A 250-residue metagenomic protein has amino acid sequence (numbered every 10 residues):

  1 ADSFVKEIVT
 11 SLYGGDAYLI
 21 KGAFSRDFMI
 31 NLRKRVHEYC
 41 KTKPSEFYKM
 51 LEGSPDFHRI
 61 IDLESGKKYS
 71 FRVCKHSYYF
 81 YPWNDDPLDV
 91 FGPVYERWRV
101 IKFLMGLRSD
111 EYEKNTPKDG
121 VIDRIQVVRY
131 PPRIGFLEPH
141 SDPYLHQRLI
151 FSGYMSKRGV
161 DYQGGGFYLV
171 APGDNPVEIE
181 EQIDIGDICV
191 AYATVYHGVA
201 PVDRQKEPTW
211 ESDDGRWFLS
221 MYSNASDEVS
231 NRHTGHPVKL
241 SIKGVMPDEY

Functional and structural regions predicted by a protein language model:
A1-K67: N-terminal auxiliary "cap/dimerization" subdomain that precedes the catalytic jelly-roll/cupin core of mononuclear
S11-L19, Y69-N84, Q163-G166: Glycine-rich, often proline-containing surface loops adjacent to acidic residues and nearby aromatics that form
G15-A17, I122-I125, F136, R148-S152 (+4 more regions): Extracellular structured ligand-interaction cores
A23, W83, V128-P131, Y154 (+3 more regions): Structured loops at beta-to-helix junctions and adjacent beta-edge loops in soluble globular domains
F24, I61-R124: Signature of the catalytic double-stranded beta-helix
V128-P132, Y144-D161, L219-A225: Short, conserved beta-strand element in jelly-roll/cupin
L137-P143: Histidine-centered catalytic micro-motifs
R158-Y250: Catalytic core of Fe(II)/2-oxoglutarate
